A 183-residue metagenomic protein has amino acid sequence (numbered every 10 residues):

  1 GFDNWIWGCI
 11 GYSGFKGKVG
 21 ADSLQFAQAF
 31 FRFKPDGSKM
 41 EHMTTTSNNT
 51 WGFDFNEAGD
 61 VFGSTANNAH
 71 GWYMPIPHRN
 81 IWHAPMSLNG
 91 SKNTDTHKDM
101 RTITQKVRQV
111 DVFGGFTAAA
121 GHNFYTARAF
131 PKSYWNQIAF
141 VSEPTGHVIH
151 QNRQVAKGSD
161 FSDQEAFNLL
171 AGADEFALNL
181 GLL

Functional and structural regions predicted by a protein language model:
G1-L183: Beta-propeller domains with acidic blade repeats across secreted/periplasmic ectodomains and cytosolic WD/CNH propellers
